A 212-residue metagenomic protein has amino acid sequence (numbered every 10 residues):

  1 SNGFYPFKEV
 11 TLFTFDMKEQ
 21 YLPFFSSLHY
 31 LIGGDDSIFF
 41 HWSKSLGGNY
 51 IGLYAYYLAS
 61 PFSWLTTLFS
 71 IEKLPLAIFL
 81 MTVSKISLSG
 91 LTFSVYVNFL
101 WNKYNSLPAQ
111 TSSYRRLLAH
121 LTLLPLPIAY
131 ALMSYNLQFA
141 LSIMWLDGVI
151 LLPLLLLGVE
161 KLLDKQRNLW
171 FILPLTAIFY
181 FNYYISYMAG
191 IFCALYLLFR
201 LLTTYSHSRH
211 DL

Functional and structural regions predicted by a protein language model:
S1-G90, I128-V149: Membrane-interface coil-to-helix junctions
N2, L68, L100, L201-T204: Transmembrane helix-loop junctions and nearby membrane-interface residues
I86-F99, R116-L202: Membrane-embedded helix bundles of polyisoprenyl
R115-R116, R209: Basic polycationic patches enriched in arginine
W170, S206-L212: Membrane-interfacial entry segments at the cytosolic side of transmembrane helices
